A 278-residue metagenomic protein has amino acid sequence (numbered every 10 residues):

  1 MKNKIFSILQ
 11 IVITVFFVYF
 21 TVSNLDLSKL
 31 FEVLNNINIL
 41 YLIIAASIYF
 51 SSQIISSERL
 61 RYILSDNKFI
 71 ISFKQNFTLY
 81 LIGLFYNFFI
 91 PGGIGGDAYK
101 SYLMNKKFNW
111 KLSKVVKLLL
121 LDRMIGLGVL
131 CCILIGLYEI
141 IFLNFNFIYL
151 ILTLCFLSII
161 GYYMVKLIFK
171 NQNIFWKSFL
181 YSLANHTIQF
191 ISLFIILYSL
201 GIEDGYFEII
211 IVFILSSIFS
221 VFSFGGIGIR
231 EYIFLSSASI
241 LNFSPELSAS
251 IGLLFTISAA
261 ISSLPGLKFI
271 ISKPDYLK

Functional and structural regions predicted by a protein language model:
M1-L81, L130-F222, I229-L235, F243-K278: Predominantly cytoplasmic-facing regulatory/coupling regions of multi-pass membrane proteins
S65-D66, S101-K107, S237-I240: Helix-loop junctions at the membrane interface of multi-pass solute transporters
F73-K107, K114-K117, S220-G225: Hydrophobic alpha-helical transmembrane segments of multi-pass membrane transport proteins
G95, L120, M124, T187 (+1 more regions): Alpha-helical architecture
Y99-E139: Hydrophobic alpha-helical segments and helix pairs
